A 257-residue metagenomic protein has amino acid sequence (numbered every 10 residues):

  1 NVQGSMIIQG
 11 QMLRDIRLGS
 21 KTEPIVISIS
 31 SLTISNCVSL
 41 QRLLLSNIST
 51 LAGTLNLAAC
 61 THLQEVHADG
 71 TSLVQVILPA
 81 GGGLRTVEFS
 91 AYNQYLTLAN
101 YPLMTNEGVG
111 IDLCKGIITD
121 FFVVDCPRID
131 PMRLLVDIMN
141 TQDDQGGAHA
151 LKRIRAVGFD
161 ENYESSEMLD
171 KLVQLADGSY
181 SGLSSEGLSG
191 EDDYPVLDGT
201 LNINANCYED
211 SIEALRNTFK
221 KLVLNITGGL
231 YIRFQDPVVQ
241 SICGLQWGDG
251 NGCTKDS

Functional and structural regions predicted by a protein language model:
N1-I27, S31-V38, R42, A59-T61 (+4 more regions): N-terminal capping/linker segments that flank leucine-rich repeat
L51: Short clusters of hydrophobic/aromatic residues that line enzyme substrate/ligand-binding pockets
L55: Catalytic core segments in nucleotide and nucleic-acid processing enzymes
E65: An anion/pyrophosphate-binding glycine-rich loop and adjacent beta-alpha core in soluble alpha-beta enzymes
